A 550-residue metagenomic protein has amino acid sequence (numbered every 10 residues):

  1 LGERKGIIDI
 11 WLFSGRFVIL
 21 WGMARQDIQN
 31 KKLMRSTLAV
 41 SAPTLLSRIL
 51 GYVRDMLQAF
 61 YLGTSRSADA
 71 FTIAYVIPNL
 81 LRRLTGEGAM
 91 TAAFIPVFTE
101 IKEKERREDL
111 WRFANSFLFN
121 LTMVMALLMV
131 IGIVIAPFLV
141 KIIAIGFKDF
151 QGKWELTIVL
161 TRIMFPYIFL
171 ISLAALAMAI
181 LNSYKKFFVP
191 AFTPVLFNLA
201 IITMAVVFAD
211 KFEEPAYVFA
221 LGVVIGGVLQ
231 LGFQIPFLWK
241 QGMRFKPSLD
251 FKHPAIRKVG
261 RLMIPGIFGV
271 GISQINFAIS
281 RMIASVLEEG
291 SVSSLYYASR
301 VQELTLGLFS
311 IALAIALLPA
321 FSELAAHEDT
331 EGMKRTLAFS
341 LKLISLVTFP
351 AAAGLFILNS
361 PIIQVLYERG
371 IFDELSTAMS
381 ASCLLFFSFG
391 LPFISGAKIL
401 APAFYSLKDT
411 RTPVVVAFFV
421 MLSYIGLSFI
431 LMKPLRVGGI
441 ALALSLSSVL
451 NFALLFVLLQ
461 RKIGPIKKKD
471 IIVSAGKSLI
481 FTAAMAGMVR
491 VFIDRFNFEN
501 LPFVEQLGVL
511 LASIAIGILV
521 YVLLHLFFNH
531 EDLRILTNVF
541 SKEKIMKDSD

Functional and structural regions predicted by a protein language model:
L1-I7: Intrinsically disordered, glycine-rich low-complexity segments
I7-D9, R16-I19: Short, positively charged and aromatic/hydrophobic N-terminal segments
I19-D550: Membrane-embedded alpha-helical bundles of multi-pass transporters/translocases, especially carrier/permease families
